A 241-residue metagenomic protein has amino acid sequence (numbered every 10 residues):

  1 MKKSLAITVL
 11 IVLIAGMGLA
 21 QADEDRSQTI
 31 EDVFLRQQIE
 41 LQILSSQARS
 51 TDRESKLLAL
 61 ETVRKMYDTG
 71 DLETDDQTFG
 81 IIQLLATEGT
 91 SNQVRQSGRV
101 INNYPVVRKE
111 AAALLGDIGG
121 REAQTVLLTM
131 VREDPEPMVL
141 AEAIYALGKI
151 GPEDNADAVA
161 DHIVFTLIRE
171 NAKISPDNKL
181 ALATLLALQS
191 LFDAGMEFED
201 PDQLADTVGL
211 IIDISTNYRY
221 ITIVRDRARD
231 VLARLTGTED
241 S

Functional and structural regions predicted by a protein language model:
M1-T8: Bacterial N-terminal signal peptides that target proteins for export
T8-G16: Bacterial N-terminal signal peptides
A20-A22: Boundary at the C-terminal end of the N-terminal hydrophobic targeting segment
D25-F34, E54-L72, S97-I101, P105-G120 (+5 more regions): Structural detector for internal amphipathic alpha-helices that build alpha-solenoid repeat scaffolds
S27-Q47, T69-S97, G120-R132, E153-E170 (+2 more regions): Amphipathic alpha-helical scaffolding segments comprising HEAT/armadillo-like alpha-solenoid repeats
E40-L60: Long, acidic/serine-threonine-rich intrinsically disordered regions with weak helical/coil propensity that act as
D134-P135, R219-Y220: Short coil/turn segments at helix-helix junctions and helix-capping linkers within large alpha-helical proteins
